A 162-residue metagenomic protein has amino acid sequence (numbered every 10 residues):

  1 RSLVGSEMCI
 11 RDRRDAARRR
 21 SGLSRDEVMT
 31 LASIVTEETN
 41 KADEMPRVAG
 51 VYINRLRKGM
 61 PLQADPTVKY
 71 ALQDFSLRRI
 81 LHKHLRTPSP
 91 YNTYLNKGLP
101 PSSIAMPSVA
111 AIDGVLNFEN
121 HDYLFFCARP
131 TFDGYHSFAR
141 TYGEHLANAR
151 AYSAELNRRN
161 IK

Functional and structural regions predicted by a protein language model:
S6-K162: Bacterial extracytoplasmic/cell-wall-associated proteins, especially those involved in peptidoglycan
